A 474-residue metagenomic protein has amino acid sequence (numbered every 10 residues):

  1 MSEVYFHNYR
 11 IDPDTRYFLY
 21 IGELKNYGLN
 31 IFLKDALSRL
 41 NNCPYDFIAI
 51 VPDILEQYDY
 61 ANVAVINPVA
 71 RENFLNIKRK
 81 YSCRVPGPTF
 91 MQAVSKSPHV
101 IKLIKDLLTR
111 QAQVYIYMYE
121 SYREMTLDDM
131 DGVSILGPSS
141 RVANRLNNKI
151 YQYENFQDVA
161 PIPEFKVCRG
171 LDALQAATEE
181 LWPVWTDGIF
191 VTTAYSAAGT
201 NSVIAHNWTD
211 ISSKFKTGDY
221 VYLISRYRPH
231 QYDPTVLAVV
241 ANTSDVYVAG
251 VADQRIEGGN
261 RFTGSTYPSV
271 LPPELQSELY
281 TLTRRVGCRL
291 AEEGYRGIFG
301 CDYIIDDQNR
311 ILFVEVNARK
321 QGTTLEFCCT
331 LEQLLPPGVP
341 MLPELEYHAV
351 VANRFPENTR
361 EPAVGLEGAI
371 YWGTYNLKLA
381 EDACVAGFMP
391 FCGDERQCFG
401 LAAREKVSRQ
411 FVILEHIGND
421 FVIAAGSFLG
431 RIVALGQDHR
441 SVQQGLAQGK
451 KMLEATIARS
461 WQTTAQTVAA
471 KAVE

Functional and structural regions predicted by a protein language model:
M1-R141, D172-A176, Q448-G449, I457-W461: ATP-binding N-terminal substructure of ATP-dependent carboxylate-amine bond-forming enzymes
H7-I11, E154-F156, V191-T193, G418-A424: Short, flexible, solvent-exposed loop/turn segments with mixed acidic/basic and small polar residues
N62-A64, K80-V85, K149-N155, T178-P183 (+1 more regions): Short, surface-exposed amphipathic charged segments that create phosphate/polyanion-binding patches used for binding
S121-R123, R141-A143, L171-D172, A194-A198 (+3 more regions): Short acidic/polar capping segments at secondary-structure boundaries
D129-N201: A conserved helix-loop-beta module that forms one wall/lid of the active-site cleft in ATP-utilizing catalytic domains
G137-V142, Y267-V270, L325-L334: Short helix/strand-bridging catalytic loops that position acidic/His residues to coordinate divalent metals and engage
N201-Q308: Internal nucleotide-binding/catalytic subdomain
R255-R261, E274-E474: ATP-dependent carboxylate activation and anion-phosphoryl transfer catalytic cores that bind Mg-ATP to form
